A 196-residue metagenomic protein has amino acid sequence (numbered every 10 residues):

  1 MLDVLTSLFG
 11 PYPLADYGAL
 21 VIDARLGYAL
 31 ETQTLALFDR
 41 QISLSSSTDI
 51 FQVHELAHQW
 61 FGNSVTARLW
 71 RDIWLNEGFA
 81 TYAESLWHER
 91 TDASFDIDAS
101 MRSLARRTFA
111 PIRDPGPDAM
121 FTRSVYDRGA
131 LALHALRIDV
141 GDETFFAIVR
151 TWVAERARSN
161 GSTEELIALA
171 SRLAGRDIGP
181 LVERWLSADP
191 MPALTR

Functional and structural regions predicted by a protein language model:
M1-Q59, N63-D72: Juxtacatalytic substrate-recognition/specificity segment
V4, Q33, S47, F51 (+8 more regions): Extracytoplasmic/secreted proteins, especially bacterial periplasmic and envelope-associated proteins
G10, R90-D96, R137-F145, S171-G179: Structural helix-adjacent loops and short alpha-helical linkers that scaffold large soluble proteins
L26, F38, P111-D114, F145-I148: A short alpha-helix capping/helix-coil boundary motif
Q41, E155-R158: Histidine kinase transmitter module recognition
Q41, S45, N63, P115 (+3 more regions): Short hydrophobic/aromatic segments of transmembrane alpha-helices and their interfaces
A57-W60, A110-P111, E143, R158-R196: Non-catalytic accessory/interaction domains
R71-V140, R150, R156-A157, E183-A188 (+1 more regions): Acidic/His/Gly-enriched intrinsically disordered linker/tail segments that often contain short helix/coil "MoRF-like"
